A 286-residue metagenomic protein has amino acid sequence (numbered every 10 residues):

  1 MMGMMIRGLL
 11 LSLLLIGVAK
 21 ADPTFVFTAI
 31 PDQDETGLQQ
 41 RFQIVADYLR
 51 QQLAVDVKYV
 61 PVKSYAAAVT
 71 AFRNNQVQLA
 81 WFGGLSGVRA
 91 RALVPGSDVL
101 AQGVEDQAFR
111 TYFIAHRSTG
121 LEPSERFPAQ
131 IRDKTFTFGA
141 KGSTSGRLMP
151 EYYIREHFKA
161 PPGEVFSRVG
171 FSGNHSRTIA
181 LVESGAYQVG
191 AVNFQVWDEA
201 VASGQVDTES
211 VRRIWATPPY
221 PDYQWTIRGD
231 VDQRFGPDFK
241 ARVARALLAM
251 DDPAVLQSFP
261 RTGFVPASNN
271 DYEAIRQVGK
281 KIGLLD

Functional and structural regions predicted by a protein language model:
A19-A29, T36, F127-T135, L284-D286: Immediate post-signal peptide segment of exported/extracytoplasmic ligand-binding proteins
D22-S86: Extracytoplasmic small-molecule ligand-binding "clamshell" domains of the periplasmic binding protein/Venus flytrap
V26-P31, E105-Y112, Q205-R234, D238-A244 (+1 more regions): Periplasmic-binding protein-like
Q43-A54, Q130, S145-F171, E199-V206 (+1 more regions): Ligand-binding cleft/hinge of the Venus flytrap
Y59-T70, G83-L85, P161-A180, P221: Short helix-initiation/N-cap motifs at beta->coil->alpha
W81-V94, R155-E156, L181-S184, Q188-T208: A ligand-binding cleft/hinge motif common to bilobed small-molecule-binding domains
G103-K159: A conserved helix-loop-strand patch within extracytoplasmic ligand-binding domains of the periplasmic binding
T135-E156, A241-D286: Ligand-binding clefts/hinges and TM-proximal coupling segments of bilobed small-molecule sensing domains
